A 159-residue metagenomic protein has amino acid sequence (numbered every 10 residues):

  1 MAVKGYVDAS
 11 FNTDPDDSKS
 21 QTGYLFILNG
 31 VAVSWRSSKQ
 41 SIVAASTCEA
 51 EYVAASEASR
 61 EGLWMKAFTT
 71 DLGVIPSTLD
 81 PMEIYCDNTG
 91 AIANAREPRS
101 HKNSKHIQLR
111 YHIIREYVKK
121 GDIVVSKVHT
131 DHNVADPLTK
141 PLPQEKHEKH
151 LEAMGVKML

Functional and structural regions predicted by a protein language model:
A2, S20, S38-L159: RNase H-like nuclease module associated with reverse transcription
G5-C48: RNase H-like nuclease fold core
